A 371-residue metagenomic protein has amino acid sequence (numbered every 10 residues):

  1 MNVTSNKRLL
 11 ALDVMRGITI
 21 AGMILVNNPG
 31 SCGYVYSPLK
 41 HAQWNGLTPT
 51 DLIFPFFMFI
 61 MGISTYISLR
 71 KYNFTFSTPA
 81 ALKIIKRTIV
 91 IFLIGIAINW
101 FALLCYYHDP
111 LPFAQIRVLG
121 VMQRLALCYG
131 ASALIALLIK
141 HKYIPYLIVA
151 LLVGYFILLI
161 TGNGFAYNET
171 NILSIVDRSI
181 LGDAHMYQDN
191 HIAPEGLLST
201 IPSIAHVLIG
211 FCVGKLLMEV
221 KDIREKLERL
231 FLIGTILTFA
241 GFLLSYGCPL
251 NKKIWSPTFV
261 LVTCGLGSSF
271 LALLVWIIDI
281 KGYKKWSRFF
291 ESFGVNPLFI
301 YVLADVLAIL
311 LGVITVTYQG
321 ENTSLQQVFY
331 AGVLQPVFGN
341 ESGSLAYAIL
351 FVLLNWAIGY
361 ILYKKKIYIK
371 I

Functional and structural regions predicted by a protein language model:
M1-I371: Alpha-helical transmembrane segments and their immediate juxtamembrane cytosolic regions
